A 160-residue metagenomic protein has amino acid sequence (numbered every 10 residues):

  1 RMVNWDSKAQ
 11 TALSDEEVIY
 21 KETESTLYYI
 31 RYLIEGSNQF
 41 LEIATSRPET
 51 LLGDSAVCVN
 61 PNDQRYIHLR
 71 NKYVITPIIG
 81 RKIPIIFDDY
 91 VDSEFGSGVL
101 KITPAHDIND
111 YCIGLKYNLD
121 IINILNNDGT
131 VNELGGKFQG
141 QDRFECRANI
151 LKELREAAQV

Functional and structural regions predicted by a protein language model:
R1-L134, L151-K152: NTP-handling and nucleic-acid-processing catalytic cores
V131-E145: A short-motif feature that recognizes glycine-rich, charge-decorated loops that bind or process nucleotide phosphates
D142-V160: Phosphate/diphosphate-binding loops
